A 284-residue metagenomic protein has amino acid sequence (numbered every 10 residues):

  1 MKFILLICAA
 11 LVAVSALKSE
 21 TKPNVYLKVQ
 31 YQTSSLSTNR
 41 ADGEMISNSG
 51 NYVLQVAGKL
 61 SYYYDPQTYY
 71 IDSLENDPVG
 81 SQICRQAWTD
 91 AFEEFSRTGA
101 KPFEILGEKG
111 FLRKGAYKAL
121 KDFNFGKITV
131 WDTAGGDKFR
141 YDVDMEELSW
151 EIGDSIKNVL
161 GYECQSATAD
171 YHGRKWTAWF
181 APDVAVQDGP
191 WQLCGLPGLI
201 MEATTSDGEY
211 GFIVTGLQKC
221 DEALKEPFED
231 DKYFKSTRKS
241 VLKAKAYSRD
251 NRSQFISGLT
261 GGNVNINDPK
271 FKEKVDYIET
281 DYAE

Functional and structural regions predicted by a protein language model:
M1-Y26: Bacterial Sec-dependent N-terminal signal peptides
L17-E147, G153-I156, E163, E209-E284: Extracellular or lumenal secretory-pathway regions
V25-Q30, Y162-A167, G195-E202: Short, hydrophobic/aromatic-rich segments at coil-to-beta transitions
L36, V186-C220: Structured soluble/peripheral alpha/beta segments that form catalytic or ligand/cofactor-binding pockets
V56-G58, Y171-G173, T205-D207: A generic beta-sheet turn/junction motif
Y62-Y63, C164, A178, M201-A203: Short hydrophobic-aromatic micro-motifs
G110-K114, R174, P197-L199: A generic structural signal for short beta-strands and their flanking turns/coil linkers
K138-P182, Q187-G189: Extended beta-strand-rich segments in extracellular/periplasmic secretory proteins, especially within noncatalytic
